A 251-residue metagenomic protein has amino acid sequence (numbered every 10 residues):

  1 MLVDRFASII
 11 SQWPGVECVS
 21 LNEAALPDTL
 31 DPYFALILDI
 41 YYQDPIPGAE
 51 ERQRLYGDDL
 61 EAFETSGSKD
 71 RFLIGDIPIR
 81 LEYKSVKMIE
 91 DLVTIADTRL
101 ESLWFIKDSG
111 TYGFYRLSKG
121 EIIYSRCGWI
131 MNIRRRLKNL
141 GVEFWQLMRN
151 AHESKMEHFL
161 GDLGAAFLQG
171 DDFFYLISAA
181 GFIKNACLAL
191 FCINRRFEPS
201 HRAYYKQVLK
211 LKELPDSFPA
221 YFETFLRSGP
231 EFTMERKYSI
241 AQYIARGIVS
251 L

Functional and structural regions predicted by a protein language model:
M1-P14, N22-F34, D39-W104: Metal-dependent nucleotidyltransferase catalytic core
E23, G120, S125, I244-G247: Glycine-centered flexibility motif
Y33, Y41-Y42, Y56, Y83 (+8 more regions): Sequence-level detector for tyrosine residue identity
Y42-P47, Q53-R54, G75-K84, L117-Y124 (+2 more regions): Short, exposed beta-strand "edge-strand" segments with a Pro/Gly-rich flavor and a Y/T-containing core
E50-E64, I95-Y112, Y205-P219, F232-R246: Hydrophobic transmembrane alpha-helix bundles
D58-F167: Conserved NTP/Mg2+-binding pocket subregion across the NTase superfamily
G128-L251: Conserved nucleotidyltransferase catalytic core and NTase-mimicking acidic/glycine-rich helix/loop elements in nucleic
